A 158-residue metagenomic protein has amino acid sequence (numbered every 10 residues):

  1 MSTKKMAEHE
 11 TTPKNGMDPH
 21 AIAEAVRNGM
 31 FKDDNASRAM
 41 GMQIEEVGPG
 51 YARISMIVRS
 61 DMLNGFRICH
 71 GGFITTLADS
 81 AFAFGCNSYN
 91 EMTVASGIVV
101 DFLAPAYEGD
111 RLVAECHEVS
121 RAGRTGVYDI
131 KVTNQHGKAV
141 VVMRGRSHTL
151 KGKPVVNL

Functional and structural regions predicted by a protein language model:
M1-L158: Terminal targeting signals and extreme-terminal segments of soluble enzymes
